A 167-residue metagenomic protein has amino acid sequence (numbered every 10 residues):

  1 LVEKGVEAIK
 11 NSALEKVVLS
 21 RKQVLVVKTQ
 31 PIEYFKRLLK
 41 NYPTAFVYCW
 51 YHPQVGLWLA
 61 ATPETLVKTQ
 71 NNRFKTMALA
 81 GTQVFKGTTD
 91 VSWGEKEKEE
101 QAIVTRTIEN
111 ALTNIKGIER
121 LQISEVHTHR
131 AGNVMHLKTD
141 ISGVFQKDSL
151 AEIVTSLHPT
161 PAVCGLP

Functional and structural regions predicted by a protein language model:
L1-E3, V26, M77-P167: Contiguous alpha-helical scaffold segments within structured protein domains that host functional hotspots
L1-I32: Terminal domain-start leader segments
V6-I9, A13, L39-Y42, L112 (+2 more regions): Structural signal for hydrophobic packing residues in well-ordered secondary-structure cores of soluble enzyme domains
S12, V67, R106: Residue-level signal for inorganic ion chemistry
A13-E15, P31-E33, K40-T44, E119 (+1 more regions): Generic detector of short, locally flexible boundary/turn motifs and exposed helical patches
E15-S20, W50-H52, Q122-E125, E152: Short coil/turn segments at secondary-structure boundaries
K16, R73, V134: A residue-level signal for beta-strand positions that form part of recognition/binding surfaces within mature
R21-I103: An anion-binding catalytic pocket shared by soluble metabolic enzymes
